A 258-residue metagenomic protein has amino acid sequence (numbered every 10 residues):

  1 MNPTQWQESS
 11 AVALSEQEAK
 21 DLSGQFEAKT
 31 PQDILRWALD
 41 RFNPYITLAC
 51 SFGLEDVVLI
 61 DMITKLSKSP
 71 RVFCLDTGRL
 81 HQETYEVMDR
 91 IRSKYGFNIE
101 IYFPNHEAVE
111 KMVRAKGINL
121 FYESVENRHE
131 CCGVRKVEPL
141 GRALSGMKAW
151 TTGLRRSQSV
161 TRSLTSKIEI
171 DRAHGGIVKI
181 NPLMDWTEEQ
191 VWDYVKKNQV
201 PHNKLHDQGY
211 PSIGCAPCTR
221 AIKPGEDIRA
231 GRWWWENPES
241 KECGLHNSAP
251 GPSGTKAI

Functional and structural regions predicted by a protein language model:
N2-I258: Nucleotide-activated chemistry modules centered on ATP-dependent adenylation/adenylyltransferase
